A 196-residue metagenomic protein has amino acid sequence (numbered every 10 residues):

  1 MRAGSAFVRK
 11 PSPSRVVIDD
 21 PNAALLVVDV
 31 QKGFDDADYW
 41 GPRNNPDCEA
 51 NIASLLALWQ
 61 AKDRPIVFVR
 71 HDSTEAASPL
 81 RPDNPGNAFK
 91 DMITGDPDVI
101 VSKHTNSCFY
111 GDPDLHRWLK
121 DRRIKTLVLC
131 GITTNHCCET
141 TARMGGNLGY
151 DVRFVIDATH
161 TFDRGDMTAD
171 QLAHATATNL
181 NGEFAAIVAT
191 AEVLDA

Functional and structural regions predicted by a protein language model:
M1-A24, A53-K62, T74, P79-A196: Active-site-adjacent betaalpha module
P21, Y39-F68: A short alpha/beta connector and helix-capping loop motif
A24-V30: N-terminal nucleotide-binding beta1-loop-alpha1 segment
Q31-A37: Short acidic, Gly/Ser-rich segments with clustered Asp/Glu that frequently serve as metal-coordination loops in enzyme
H71: Conserved H-loop
